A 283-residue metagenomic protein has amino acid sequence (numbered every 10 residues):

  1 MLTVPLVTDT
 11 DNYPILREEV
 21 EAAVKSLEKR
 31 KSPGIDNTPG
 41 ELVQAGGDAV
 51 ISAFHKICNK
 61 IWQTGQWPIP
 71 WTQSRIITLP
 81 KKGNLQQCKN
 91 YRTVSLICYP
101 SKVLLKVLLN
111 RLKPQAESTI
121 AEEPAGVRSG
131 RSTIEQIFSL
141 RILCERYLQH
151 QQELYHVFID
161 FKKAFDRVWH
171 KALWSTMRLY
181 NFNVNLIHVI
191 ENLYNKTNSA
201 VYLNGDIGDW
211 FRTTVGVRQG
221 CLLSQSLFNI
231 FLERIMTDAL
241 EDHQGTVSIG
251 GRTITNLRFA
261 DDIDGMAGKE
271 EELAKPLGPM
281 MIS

Functional and structural regions predicted by a protein language model:
M1-K89, S95, V103: Surface-exposed loop/turn segments and immediately adjacent short secondary-structure elements within folded domains
Y13-S26, A53-I61, V107-L112, E135-L148 (+3 more regions): Inter-domain linker/hinge segments that demarcate the starts of reverse transcriptase and RNase H-type modules
E18, A22-A23, G83-N84, F138-Y155 (+1 more regions): A short acidic-Thr-Gly-centered motif at the start of a beta-strand
V20, V24, G34, F54 (+14 more regions): Mobile genetic element proteins and their domesticated derivatives, centered on retroelements and DNA transposons
R30-I35, S52, T64-P70, L85-Q87 (+5 more regions): Short helix-interrupting loop/turn segments at helix-coil junctions
R30-T38, Q87-L96, I134-R178: Conserved catalytic palm subdomain of right-hand nucleotidyl-transferase polymerases, strongest for RNA-directed enzymes
K89-I120, E135-R141, K162-F165, T214-D242: Conserved pre-motif C helix in the palm subdomain of viral-like polymerases
F161-A260, A267-P276: Conserved polymerase palm-domain catalytic core
